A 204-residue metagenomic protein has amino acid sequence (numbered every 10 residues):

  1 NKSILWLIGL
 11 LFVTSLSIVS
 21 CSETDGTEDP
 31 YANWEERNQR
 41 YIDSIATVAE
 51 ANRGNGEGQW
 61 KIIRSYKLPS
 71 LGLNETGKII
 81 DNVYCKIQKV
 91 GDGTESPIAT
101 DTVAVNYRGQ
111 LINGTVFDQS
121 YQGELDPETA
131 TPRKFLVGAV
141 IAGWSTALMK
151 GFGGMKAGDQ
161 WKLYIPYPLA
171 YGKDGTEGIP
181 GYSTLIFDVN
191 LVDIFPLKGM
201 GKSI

Functional and structural regions predicted by a protein language model:
N1-I8: Bacterial N-terminal signal peptides that target proteins for export
S3, C21-I204: Cross-family detector of peptidyl-prolyl cis-trans isomerase
I8-L10, T14-S15: N-terminal targeting leaders of exported, membrane, and organelle-targeted proteins
L16-S20: C-terminal motif of bacterial Sec signal peptides marking the signal peptidase cleavage site
